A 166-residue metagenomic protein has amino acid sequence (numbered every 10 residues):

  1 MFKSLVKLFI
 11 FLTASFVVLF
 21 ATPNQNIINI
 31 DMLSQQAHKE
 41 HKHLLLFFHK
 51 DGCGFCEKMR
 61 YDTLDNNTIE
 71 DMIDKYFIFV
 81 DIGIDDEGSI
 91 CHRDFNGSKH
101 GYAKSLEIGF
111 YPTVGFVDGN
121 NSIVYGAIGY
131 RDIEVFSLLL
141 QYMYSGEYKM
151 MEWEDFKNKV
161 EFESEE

Functional and structural regions predicted by a protein language model:
K7-V17: Bacterial N-terminal signal peptides
L19-P23: Boundary at the C-terminal end of the N-terminal hydrophobic targeting segment
Q25-I27, I69-G97: Thiol-based oxidoreductase modules, predominantly thioredoxin-like and allied folds used for disulfide exchange
N26-L44, I73: A short beta-strand-turn-helix
E40-G54: Short active-site neighborhood of thiol/selenol oxidoreductases, capturing the structured segment around
E40-L44, K75-V80, G109-T113, G119-S122: Loop/turn elements at helix/coil->beta-strand transitions in domains of secreted/extracellular proteins
C56-D74: Typically the conserved alpha-helix immediately C-terminal to a functionally engaged Cys/Sec in thioredoxin-like
D62, G101-K149: Non-catalytic, surface beta->alpha helical segment in thiol-disulfide oxidoreductase systems
